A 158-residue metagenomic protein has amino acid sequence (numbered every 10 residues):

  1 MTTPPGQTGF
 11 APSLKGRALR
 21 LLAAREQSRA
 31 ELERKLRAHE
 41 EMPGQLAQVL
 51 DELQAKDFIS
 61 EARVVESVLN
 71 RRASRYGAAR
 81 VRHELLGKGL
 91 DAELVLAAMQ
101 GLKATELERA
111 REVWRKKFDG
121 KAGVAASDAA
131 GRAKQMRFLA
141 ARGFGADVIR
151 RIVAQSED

Functional and structural regions predicted by a protein language model:
M1-D158: An alpha-helical, amphipathic repeat domain used for nucleic-acid recognition, typified by the mTERF helical solenoid
